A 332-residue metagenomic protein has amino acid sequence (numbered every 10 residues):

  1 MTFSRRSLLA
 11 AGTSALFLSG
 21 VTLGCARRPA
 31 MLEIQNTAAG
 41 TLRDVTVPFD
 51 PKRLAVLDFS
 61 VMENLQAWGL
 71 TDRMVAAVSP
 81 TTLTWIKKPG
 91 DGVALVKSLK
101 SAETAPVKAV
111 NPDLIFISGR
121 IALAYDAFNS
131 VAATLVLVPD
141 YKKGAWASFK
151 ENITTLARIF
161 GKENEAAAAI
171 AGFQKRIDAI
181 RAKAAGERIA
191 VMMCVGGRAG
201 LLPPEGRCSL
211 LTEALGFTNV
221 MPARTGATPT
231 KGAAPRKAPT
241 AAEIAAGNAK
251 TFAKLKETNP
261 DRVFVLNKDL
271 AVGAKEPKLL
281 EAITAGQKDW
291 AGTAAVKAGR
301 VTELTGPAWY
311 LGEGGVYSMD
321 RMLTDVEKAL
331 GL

Functional and structural regions predicted by a protein language model:
T2-S60, N164-V195, L266-L280, K328-L332: Bacterial Sec-exported substrate-binding components of ABC uptake systems
T37-L42, V96-T104, A227, A241-K250: Short helix-initiation/N-cap motifs at beta->coil->alpha
R53, R262-L332: Structured C-terminal subdomain patch of bacterial secreted/periplasmic proteins
R53-V110, R120: A short, structured surface patch at a secondary-structure boundary
L83, L123, V138-T155, R188-A214 (+2 more regions): Extracytoplasmic ligand-binding site segments that recognize negatively charged/polar headgroups
V107, N111-I117, N259-F264: Proline-aspartate-enriched helix->loop->beta-strand connector
A132-A199, R300, T305-L332: Extracytoplasmic substrate-binding proteins
E205-A245: Alpha-helical, coiled-coil/dimerization segments enriched in small aliphatic residues
